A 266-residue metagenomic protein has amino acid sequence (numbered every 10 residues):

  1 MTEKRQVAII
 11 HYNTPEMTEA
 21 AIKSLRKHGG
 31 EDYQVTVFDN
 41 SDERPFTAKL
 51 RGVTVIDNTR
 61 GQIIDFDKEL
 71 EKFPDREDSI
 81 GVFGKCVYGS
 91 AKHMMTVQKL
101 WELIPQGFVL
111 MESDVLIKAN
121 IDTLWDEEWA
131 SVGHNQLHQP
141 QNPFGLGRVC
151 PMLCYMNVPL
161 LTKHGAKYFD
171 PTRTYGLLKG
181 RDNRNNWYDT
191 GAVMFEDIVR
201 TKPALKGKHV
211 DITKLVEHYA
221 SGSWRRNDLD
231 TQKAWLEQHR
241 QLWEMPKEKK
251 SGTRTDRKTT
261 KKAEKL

Functional and structural regions predicted by a protein language model:
M1-K23: N-proximal low-complexity "stem/linker" segments adjacent to membrane-targeting elements
N13, A20, V37, G61-Q62 (+2 more regions): Catalytic phosphate/metal-binding cores of nucleic-acid and nucleotide-processing enzymes, i.e., regions that mediate
K23-D32: Short, acidic, metal-binding catalytic loop of nucleotide-sugar glycosyltransferases
D39-S41: Acidic ATP/Mg2+-coordinating residue in the GHKL
R44-I104: Active-site-proximal specificity loops/subdomain of glycosyltransferases
C86-Y88, I117-E196: Conserved catalytic core of nucleotide-sugar-dependent glycosyltransferases
P105-L116: Short beta-strand-to-loop acidic/aromatic patch adjacent to the donor-nucleotide binding site
T162-E237: Catalytic core and acceptor-binding pocket of nucleotide-sugar-dependent glycosyltransferases
